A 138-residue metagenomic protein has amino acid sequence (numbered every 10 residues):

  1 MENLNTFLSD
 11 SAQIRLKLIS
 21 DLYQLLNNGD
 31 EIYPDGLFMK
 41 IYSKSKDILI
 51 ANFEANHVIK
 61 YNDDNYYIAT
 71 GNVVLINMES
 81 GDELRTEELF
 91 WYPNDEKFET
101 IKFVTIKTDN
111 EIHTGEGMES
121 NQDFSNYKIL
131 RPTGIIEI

Functional and structural regions predicted by a protein language model:
M1-I138: Mature-chain termini and adjacent capping regions
